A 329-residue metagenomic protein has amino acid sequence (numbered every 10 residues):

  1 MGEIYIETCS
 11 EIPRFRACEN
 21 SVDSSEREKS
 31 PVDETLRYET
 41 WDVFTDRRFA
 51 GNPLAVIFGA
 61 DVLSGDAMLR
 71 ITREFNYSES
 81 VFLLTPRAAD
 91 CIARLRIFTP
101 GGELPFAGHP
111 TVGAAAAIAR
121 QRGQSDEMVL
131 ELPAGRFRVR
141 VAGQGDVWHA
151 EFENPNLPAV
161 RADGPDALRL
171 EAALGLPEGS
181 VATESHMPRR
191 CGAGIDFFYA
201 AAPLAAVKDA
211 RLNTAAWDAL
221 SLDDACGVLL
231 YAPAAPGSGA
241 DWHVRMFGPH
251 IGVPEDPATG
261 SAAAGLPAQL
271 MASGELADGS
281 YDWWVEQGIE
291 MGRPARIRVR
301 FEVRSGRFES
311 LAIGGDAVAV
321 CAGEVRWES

Functional and structural regions predicted by a protein language model:
E7, D23, R27-F106, V112-S329: Active-site proximal loop and beta-alpha junction motif in alpha/beta enzyme cores
